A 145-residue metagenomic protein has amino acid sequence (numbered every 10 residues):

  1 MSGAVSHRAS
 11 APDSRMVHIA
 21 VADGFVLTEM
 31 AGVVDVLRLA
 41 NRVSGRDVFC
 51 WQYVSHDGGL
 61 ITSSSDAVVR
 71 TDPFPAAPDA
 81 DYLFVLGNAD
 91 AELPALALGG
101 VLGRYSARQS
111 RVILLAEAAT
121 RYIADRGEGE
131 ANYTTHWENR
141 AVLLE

Functional and structural regions predicted by a protein language model:
M1-V112, A124-D125: Extended, subdomain-level signal for the structured scaffold at the beginning of enzyme domains
G99-L144: Cysteine-nucleophile active-site neighborhood
